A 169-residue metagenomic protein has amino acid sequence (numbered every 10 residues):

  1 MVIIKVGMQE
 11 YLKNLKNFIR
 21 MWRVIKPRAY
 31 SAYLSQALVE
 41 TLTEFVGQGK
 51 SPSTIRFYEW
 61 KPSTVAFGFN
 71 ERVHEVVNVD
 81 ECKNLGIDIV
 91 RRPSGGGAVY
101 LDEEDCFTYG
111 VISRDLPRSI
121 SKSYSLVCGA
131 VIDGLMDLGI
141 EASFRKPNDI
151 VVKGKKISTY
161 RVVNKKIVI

Functional and structural regions predicted by a protein language model:
V2-I3, F18: Generic short N-terminal amphipathic or hydrophobic helices
L12-D80, D88, R92, D137: Active-site loop/lid in soluble adenylation, ligation, and acyl-transfer enzymes
V79, L85, A98-I169: Catalytic beta-strand/loop module used to bind and position nucleotide/cofactor moieties in cofactor-attachment
